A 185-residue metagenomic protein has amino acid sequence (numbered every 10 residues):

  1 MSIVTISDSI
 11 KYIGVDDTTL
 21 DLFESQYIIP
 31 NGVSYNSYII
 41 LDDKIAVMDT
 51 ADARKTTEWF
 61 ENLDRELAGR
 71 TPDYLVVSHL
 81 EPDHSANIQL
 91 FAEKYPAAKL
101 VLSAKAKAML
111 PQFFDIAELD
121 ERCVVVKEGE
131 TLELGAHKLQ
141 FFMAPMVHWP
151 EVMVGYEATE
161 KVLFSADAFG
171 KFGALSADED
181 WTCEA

Functional and structural regions predicted by a protein language model:
I3-L63, V154-E157, K161-S165: Conserved beta-strand hairpin/beta-sheet module of binuclear metal-dependent hydrolase folds, prominently
V4-D8, L102-V152: Metallo-beta-lactamase
D43, R54-V101: Active-site metal-binding motif and surrounding structural segment of the metallo-beta-lactamase
A46-D49, Y74-V77, Q140-F141: Short catalytic-loop micro-motif centered on adjacent basic/acidic residues
D49, E81-D83, D167: Acidic active-site catalytic centers that drive phospho-/nucleotidyl reactions and related ester hydrolyses
H79, L102-A106, A166-D167: Glycine-rich, histidine-containing beta strand-loop boundary motifs that form or position
L90, Q112-D115, L175-D178: Short acidic, glycine/serine/threonine-rich loops at helix termini
K138-A185: Metallo-beta-lactamase
